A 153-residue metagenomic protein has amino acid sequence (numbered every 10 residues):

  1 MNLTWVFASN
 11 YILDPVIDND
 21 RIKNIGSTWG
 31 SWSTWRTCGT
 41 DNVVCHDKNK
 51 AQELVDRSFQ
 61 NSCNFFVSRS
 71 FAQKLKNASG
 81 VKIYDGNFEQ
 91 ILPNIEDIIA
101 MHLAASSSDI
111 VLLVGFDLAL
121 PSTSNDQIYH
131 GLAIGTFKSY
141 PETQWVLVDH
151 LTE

Functional and structural regions predicted by a protein language model:
M1-E153: Metal-ion/cofactor- or nucleotide/acyl-coenzyme-handling active-site neighborhoods
